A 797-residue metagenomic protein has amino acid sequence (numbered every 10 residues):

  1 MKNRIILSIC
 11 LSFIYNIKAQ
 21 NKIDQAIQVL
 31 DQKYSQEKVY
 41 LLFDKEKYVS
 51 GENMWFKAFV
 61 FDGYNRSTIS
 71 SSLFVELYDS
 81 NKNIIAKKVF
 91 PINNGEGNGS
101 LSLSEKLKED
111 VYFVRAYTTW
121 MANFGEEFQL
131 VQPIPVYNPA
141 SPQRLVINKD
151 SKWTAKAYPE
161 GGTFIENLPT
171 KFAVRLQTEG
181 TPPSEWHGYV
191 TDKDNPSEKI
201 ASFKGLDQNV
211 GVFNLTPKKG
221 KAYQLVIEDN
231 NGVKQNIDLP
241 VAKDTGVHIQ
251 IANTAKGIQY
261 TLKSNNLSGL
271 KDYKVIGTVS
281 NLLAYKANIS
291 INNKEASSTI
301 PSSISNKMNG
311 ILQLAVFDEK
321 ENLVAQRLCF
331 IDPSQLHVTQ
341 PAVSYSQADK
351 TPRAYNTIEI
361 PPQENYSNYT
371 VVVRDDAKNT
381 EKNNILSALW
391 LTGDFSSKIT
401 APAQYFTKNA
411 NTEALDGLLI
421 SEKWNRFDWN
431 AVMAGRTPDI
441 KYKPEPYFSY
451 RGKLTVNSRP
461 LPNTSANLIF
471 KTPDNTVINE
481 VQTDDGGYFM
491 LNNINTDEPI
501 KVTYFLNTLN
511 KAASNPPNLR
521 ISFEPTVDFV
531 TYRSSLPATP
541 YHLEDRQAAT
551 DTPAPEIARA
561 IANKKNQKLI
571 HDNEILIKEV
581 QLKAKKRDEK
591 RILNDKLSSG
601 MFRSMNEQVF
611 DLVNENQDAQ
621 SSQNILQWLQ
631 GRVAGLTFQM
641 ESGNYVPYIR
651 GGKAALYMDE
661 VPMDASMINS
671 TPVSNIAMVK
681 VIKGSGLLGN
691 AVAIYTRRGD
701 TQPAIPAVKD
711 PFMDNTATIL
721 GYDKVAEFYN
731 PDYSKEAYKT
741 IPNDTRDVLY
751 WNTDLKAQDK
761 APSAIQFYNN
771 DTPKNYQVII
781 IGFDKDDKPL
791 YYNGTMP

Functional and structural regions predicted by a protein language model:
M1-Q28, I360: Bacterial Sec-dependent N-terminal signal peptides
Q20-E37, L42, Y48-V49, N53-F90 (+2 more regions): Contiguous segments within soluble domain cores/interaction surfaces
L30-Y34, V49, S104-E109, T118-S184 (+13 more regions): Surface-exposed, low-complexity/disordered segments and acidic/polar micro-motifs at processing/linker regions
N53, N81-I84, P182-P183, P196-K199 (+6 more regions): Short, solvent-exposed loop/turn motifs
G99-L103: Ligand-binding face of N-terminal immunoglobulin V-set domains in extracellular IgSF glycoproteins
K193, L656-V661: Short strand-turn-strand beta-turns centered on an Asx-Gly dipeptide
V661-G686: Short acidic/polar hinge/loop motifs at secondary-structure boundaries that mediate gating or recognition
